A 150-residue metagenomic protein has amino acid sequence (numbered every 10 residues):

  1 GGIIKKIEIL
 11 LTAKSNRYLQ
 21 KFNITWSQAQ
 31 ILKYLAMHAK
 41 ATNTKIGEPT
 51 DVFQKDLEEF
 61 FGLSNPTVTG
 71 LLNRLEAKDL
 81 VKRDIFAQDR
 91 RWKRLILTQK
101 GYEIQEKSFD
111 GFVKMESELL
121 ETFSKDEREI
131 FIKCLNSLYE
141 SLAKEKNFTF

Functional and structural regions predicted by a protein language model:
G1-F22, K78-L80: N-terminal leader segment of winged-helix/HTH proteins
K5-E8, K33-K40, F109, N136: Short, locally clustered residues in the helix-turn-helix/winged-helix DNA-binding domain
T12, N43, N73-K133: Charged, amphipathic alpha-helical coiled-coil/dimerization segments
A13-T67: N-terminal helix-turn-helix DNA-binding core of bacterial DNA-binding proteins
T42, E48-P49, D126-F150: C-terminal regulatory/oligomerization modules of transcriptional regulators
Q54, L72-N73: Short, hydrophobic-biased segments on the C-terminal half of alpha helices that form "recognition helices"
